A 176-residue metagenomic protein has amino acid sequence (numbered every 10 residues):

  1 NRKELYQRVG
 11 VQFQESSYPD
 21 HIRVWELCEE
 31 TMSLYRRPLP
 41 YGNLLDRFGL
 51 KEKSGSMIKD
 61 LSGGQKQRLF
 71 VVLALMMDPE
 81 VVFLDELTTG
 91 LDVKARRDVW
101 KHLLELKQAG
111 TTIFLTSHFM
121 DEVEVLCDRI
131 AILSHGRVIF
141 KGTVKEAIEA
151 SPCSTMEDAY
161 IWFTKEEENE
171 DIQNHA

Functional and structural regions predicted by a protein language model:
N1-L115, M120-S134, I139-F140: ABC transporter nucleotide-binding domains
R137-A159: Conserved beta-strand-loop-alpha-helix hinge in the C-terminal portion of ABC ATPase nucleotide-binding domains
N169-A176: ABC-family P-loop ATPase nucleotide-binding domain
